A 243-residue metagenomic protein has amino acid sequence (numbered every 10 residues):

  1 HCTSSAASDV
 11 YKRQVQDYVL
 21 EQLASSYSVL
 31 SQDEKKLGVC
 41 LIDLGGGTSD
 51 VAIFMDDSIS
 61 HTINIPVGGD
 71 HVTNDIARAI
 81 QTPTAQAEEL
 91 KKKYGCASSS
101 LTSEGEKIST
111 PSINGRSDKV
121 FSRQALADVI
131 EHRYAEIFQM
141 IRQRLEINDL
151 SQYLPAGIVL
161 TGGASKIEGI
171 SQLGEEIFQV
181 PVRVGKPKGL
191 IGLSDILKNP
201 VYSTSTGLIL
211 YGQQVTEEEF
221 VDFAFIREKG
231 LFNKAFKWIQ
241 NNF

Functional and structural regions predicted by a protein language model:
H1-Y11: Single conserved hydrophobic/aromatic residue that forms the stacking wall/gate of nucleotide- or nucleobase-binding
D9, Q16-L44, D50-F243: Helical "lid/coupling" subdomains associated with nucleotide-phosphate turnover
